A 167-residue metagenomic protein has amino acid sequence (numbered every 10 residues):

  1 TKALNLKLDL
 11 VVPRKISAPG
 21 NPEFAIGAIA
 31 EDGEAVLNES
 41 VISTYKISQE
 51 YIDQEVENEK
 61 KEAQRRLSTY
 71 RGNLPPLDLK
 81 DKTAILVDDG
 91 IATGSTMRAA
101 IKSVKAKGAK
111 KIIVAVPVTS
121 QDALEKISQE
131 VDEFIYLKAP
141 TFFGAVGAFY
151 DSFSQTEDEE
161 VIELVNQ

Functional and structural regions predicted by a protein language model:
T1-Q167: PRPP-associated nucleotide enzymes
